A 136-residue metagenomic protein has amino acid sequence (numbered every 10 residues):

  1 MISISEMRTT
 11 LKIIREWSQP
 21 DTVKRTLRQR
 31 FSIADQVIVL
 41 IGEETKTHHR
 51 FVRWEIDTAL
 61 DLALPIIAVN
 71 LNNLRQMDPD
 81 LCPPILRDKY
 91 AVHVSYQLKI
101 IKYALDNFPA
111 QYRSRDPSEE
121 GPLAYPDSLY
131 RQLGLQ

Functional and structural regions predicted by a protein language model:
M1-I33, A124-Q136: Conserved N-terminal substructure of TIR/SEFIR domains
M1-S3, D61-P65: Structural alpha-beta junctions
E6-R8, V69, S95: Conserved beta-strand termini and adjacent loop/short-helix elements that scaffold enzyme active sites in alpha/beta
R15-E16, E43-T45: A generic structural signal for short
Q36-V39: Structural motif
E44, I66-M77: Short beta-alpha junction loops
E44-D61, D78: Conserved TIR/SEFIR loop-to-helix hotspot centered on a Trp-containing motif with a nearby acidic residue
R75-Q136: C-terminal interaction surface of TIR/SEFIR-family domains
